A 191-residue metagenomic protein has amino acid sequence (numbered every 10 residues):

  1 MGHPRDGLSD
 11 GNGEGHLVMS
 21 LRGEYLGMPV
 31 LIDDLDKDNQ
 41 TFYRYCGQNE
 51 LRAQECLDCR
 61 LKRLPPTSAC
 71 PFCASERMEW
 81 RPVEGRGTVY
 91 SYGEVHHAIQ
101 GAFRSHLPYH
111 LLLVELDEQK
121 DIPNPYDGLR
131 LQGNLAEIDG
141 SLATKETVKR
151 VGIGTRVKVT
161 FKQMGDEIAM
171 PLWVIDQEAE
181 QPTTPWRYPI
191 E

Functional and structural regions predicted by a protein language model:
D6-Q54, V151-G152, T160, G165: A broadly conserved sequence feature marking short terminus-proximal activation segments in nucleic acid-centric
N49-R52, P66, V83-G85, R150: Short metal-coordination and nucleic-acid-contact micro-motifs, chiefly zinc-binding Cys/His arrays
E55-D58, F72-S75: Short, cysteine/histidine-rich loop/knuckle motifs that typically chelate Zn2+
L64, M78-E79: Short functional micro-motifs and their immediate structural scaffolds
R86-T88, R156: Residue-level marker of beta-strand positions
Y90-V148: Glycine-rich active-site loops that engage anionic ligands at enzyme catalytic sites
G128-I190: Well-ordered alpha/beta subsegment
